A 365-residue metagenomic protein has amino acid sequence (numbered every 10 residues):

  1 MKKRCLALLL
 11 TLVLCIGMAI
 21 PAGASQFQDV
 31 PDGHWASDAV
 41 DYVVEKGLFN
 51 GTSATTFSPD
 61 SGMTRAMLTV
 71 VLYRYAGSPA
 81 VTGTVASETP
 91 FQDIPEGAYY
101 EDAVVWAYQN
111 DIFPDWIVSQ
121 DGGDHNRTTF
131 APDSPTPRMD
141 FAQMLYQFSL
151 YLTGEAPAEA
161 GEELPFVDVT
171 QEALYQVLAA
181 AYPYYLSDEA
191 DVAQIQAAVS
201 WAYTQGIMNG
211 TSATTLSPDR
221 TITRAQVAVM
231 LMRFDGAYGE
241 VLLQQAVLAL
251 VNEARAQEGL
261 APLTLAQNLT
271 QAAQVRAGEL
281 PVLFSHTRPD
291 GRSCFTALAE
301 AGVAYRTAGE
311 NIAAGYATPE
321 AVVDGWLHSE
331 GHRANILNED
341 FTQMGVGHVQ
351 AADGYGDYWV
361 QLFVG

Functional and structural regions predicted by a protein language model:
C5-S37, N50-T69, Y73-A103, P114-M139 (+3 more regions): Feature responds to low-complexity, polar/acidic, surface-exposed segments characteristic of secreted/exported proteins
V40-V43, L72, A107, L145 (+3 more regions): A short amphipathic alpha-helical interaction element
E45-G47, R224: Tandem repeat domain/solenoid detector
G47, D111, G206: Phosphate/pyrophosphate-binding loop motifs in nucleotide- or prenyl diphosphate-using proteins
M232-G365: Functional surface patches built around histidine and acidic residues
